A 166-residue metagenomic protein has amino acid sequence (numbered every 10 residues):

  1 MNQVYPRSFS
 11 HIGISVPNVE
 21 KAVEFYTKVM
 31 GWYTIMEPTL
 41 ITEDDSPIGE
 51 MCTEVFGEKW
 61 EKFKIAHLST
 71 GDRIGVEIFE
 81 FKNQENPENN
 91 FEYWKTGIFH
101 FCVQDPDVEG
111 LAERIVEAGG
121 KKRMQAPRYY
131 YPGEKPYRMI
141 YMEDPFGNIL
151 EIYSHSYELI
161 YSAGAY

Functional and structural regions predicted by a protein language model:
M1-Y5, I14, E37, V76 (+1 more regions): Vicinal oxygen chelate
R7, F63, T96, K135-Y137: Loop/turn position at the start of each blade in beta-propeller repeats
F9-H11, W94-F99: Eukaryotic phosphotyrosine signaling hubs
S15-R73, G133-K135: Core segments of cupin and vicinal oxygen chelate
T42, N83, S156-L159: A short acidic/small-residue loop/turn micro-motif
G71, F79-F81, H155: Generic beta-structure capping elements
N86-N89, Y93-T96, A126-P127: C-terminal/domain-terminus segments
